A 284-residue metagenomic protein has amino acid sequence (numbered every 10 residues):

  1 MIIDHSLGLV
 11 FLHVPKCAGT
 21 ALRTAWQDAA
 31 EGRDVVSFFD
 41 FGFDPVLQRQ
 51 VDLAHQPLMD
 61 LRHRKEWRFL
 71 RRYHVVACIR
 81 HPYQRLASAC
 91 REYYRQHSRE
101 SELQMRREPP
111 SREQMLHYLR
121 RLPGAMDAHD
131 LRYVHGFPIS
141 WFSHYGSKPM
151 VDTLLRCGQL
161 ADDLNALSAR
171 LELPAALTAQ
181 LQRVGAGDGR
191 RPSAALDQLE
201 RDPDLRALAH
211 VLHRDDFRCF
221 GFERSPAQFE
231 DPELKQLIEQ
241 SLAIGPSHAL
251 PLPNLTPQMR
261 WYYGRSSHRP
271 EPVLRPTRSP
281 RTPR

Functional and structural regions predicted by a protein language model:
M1-R284: Membrane-interface amphipathic segments in extracytoplasmic regions
